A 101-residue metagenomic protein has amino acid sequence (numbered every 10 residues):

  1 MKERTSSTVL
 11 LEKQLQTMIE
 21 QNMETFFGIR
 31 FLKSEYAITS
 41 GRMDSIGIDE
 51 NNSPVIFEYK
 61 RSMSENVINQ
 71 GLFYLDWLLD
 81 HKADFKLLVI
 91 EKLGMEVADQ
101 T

Functional and structural regions predicted by a protein language model:
M1-T101: Charged, terminal alpha-helix-loop-beta segments that serve as non-catalytic nucleic-acid engagement and/or assembly
